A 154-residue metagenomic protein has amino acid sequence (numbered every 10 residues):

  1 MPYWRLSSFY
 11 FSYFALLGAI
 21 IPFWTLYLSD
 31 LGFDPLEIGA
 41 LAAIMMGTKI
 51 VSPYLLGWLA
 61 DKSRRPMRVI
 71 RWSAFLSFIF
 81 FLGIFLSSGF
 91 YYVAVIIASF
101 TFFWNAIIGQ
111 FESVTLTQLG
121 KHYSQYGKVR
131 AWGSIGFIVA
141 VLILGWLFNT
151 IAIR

Functional and structural regions predicted by a protein language model:
M1-K49: Helix-loop boundary and gating motifs at the non-cytosolic
F11, F80-G109, V114: Hydrophobic core of transmembrane alpha-helices in multi-pass small-molecule transporters, especially MFS/SLC-type
L28-S29, L59-A60, A131, L147-I151: Interfacial helix-cap and linker-helix signal at transmembrane-aqueous boundaries of multi-pass secondary transporters
M46-Y54, F137-I138, L142: Residue-level signature of mid-helix packing/kink "hotspots" within the transmembrane helices of 12-pass Major
V51-R65, F148-N149: Helix-to-loop junctions at the C-terminal end of transmembrane segments in multipass secondary transporters
R68-L82: Structural signature of the two symmetry-related core transmembrane helices
T115-Y126: Paired intracellular helix-loop junctions of major facilitator superfamily
F137-R154: Transmembrane alpha-helix termini and helix-breaking/packing motifs in multi-pass membrane transporters
